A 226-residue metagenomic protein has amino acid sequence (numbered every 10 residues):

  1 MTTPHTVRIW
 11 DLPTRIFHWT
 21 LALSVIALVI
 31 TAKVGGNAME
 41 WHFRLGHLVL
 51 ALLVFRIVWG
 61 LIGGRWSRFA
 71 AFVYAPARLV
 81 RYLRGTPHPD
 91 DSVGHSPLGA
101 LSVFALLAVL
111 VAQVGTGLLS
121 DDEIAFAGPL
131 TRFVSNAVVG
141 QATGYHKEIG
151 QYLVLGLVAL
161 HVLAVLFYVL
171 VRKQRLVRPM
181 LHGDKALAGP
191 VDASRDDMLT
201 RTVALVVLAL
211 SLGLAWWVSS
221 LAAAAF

Functional and structural regions predicted by a protein language model:
M1-F226: Membrane-embedded alpha-helical bundles that constitute the cytochrome b-like, heme-associated redox core of multi-pass
